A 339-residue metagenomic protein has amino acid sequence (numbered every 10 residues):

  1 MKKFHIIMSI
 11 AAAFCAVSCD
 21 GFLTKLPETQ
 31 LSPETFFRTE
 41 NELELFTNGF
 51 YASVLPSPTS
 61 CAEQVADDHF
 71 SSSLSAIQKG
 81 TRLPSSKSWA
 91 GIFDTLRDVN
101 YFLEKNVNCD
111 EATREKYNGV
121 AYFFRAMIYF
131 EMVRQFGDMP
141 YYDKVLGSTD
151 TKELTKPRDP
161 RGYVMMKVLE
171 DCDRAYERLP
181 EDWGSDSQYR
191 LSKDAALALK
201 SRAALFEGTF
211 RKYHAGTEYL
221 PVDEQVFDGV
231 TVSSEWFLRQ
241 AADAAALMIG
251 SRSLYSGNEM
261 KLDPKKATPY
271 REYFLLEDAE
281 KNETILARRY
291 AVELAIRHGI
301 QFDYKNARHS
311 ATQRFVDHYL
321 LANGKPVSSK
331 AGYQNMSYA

Functional and structural regions predicted by a protein language model:
M1-E28: Bacterial Sec-dependent N-terminal signal peptides
D20-S73, M139, R190-D194, R202-A339: An aromatic- and glycine-enriched ligand-binding surface/loop that stacks and positions planar moieties
K25-T29, L146-K152: Short acidic (Asp/Glu) and glycine-rich catalytic loops that position anionic groups and cofactors
S32, R38, E42-N48, A52-P56 (+2 more regions): Conserved, well-structured interaction surfaces
T95-N100, L197-A204: Well-ordered alpha-helical segments within folded domains of soluble proteins
N106, K144-V145, R288-R289: Active-site-proximal beta-strand/loop segments in catalytic clefts of secreted hydrolases
V133-K144, K212: Short, well-structured active-site flanking segments
Y142-T149, P221: Short, conserved phosphate-binding/catalytic loop or strand-edge motifs used in phosphoryl-/nucleotidyl-transfer
